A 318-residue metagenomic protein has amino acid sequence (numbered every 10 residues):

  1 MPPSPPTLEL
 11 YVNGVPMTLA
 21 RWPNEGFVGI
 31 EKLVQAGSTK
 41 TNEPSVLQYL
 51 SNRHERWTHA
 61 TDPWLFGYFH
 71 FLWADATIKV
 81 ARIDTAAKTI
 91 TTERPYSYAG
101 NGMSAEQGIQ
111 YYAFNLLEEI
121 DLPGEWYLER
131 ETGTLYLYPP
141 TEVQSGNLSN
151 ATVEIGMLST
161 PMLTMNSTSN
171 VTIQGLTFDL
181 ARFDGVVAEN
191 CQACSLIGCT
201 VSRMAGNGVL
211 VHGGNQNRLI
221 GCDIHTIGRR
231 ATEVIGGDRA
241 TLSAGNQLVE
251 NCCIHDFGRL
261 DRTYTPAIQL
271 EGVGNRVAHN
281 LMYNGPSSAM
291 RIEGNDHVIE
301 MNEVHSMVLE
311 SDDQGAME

Functional and structural regions predicted by a protein language model:
M1-N190, S195, S202: Extracellular polysaccharide-degrading/modifying enzymes targeting complex plant/algal/animal polysaccharides
M1-P3, E106-E118, G245-T265: Surface-exposed acidic, glycine/proline-enriched linker/cap segments that occur as 15-30-residue helix-coil
L19, N24-G26, L72, A87-I90 (+12 more regions): A broad, structure-centric signal for solvent-exposed, well-ordered loop/edge residues that line or flank functional
Y68, P161-S167, D184-N190, N207-G213 (+4 more regions): Glycine-rich beta-solenoid repeat tracts in large extracellular/virion proteins
G133, I173, T232, N302 (+1 more regions): Conserved hydrophobic/aromatic pocket- or pore-lining residues that grip, position, or stack substrates in active sites
P140-V143, E233-G237, H255-F257: Short regulatory "switch" loops immediately downstream of catalytic or recognition motifs within protein catalytic
S169-L180, Q192-A205, N215-R229, T241-G258 (+2 more regions): Right-handed parallel beta-helix
